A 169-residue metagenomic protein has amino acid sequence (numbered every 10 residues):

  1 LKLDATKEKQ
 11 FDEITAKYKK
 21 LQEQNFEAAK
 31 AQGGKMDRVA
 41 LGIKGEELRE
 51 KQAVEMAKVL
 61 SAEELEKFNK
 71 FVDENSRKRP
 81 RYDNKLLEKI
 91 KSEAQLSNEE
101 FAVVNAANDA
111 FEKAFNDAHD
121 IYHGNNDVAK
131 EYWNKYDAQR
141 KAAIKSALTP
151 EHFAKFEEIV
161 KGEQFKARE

Functional and structural regions predicted by a protein language model:
L1-E169: Charge-rich (acidic/polar
